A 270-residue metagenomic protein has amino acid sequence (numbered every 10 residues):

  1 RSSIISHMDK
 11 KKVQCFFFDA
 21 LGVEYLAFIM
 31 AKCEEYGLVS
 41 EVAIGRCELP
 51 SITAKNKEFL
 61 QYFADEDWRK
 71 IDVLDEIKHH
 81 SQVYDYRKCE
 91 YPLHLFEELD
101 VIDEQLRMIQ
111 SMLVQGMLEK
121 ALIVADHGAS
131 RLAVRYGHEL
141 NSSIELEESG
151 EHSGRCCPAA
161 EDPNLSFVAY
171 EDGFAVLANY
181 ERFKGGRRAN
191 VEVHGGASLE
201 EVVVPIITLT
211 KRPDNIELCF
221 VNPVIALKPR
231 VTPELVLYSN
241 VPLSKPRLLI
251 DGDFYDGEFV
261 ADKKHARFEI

Functional and structural regions predicted by a protein language model:
R1-I270: Feature captures the catalytic ectodomains and active-site-proximal regions of enzymes that hydrolyze or transfer
